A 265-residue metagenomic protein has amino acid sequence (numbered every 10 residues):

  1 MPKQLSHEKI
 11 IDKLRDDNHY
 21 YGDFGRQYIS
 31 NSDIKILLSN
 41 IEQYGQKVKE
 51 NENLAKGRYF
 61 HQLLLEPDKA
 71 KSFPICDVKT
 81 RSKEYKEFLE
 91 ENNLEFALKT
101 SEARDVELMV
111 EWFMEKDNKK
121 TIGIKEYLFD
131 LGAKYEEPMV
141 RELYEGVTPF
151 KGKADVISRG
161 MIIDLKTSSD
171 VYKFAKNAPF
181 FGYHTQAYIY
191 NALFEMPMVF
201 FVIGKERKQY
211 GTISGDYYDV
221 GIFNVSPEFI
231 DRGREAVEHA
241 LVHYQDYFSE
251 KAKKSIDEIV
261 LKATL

Functional and structural regions predicted by a protein language model:
M1-K151, D257-L265: Metal-dependent nuclease catalytic cores that hydrolyze phosphodiester bonds in DNA/RNA, characterized by
L38-S39, T167-V171, I213-V220: Short acidic (Asp/Glu) and glycine-rich catalytic loops that position anionic groups and cofactors
V48-K49, L94-L98, Y172-F181, S226-E228: Short histidine-centered catalytic/ligand-binding loop motif
A55, K151, G182-I189, R232: Short, well-structured alpha-helical interface segments that form or flank functional binding sites
G57, K151-K153, G160, E195: Extracellular structured ligand-interaction cores
A97, A103-V110, P179, I189-L265: Metal-dependent nuclease catalytic regions and adjoining charged, substrate-binding loops involved in nucleic-acid end
P138-V140, M161, K166-S168, I203-K205: Histidine- and/or cysteine-centered catalytic micro-motif in compact active-site loops
A154-F174, Y190: Conserved catalytic cores of phosphodiester-cleaving nucleases, focusing on short active-site segments
